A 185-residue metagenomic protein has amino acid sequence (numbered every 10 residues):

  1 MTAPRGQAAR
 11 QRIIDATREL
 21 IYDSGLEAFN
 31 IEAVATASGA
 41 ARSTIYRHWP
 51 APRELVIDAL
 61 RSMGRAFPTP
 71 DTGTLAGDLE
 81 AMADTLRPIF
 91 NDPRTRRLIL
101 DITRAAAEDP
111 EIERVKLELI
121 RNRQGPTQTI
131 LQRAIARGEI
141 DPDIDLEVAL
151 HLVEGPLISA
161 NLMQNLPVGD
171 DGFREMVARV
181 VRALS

Functional and structural regions predicted by a protein language model:
M1-A37, S43, E54: Basic, helix-initiating cap at the start of DNA-binding domains
L60-A66: Short, basic, alpha-helical segments at the C-terminal edge of helix-turn-helix-like DNA-binding modules
F67-R96, A149: Hydrophobic alpha-helical connector segments
A81, T129-A136, M163-S185: C-terminal peripheral helix-coil segments that are non-catalytic and often amphipathic
D84-N91, I99-E108, V177-A183: Helix-loop "lid/cap" segments that line or gate small-molecule binding pockets
P93, R97-L100, P110-A136: Amphipathic alpha-helical packing segments from all-alpha helical-bundle domains
R114-L119, A136-L152, D170-D171: All-alpha amphipathic helical-bundle segments outside canonical DNA-binding/catalytic cores that form hydrophobic
